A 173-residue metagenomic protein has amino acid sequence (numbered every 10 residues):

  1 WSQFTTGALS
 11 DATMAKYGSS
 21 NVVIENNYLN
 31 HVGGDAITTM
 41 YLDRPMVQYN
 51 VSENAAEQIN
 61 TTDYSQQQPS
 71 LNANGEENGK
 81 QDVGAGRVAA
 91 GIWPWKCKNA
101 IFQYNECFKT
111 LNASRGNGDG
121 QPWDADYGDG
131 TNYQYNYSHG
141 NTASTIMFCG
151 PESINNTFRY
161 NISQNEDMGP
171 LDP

Functional and structural regions predicted by a protein language model:
W1, Y17-D35, D43-D82, V88-A113 (+3 more regions): Right-handed parallel beta-helix
W1-T13: Asp-box/WD-like beta-propeller blade repeats and closely related beta-sheet repeat scaffolds
L171-P173: C-terminal structured domain segments across diverse proteins
